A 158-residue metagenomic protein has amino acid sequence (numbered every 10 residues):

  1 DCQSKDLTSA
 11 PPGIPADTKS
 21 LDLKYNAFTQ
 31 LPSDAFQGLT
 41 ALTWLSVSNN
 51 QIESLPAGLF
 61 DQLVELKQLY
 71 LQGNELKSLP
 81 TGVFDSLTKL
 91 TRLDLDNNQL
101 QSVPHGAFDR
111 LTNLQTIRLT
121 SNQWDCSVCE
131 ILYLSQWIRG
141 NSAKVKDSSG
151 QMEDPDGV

Functional and structural regions predicted by a protein language model:
D1, K19-L23, L42-V47, L66-L71 (+2 more regions): Conserved hydrophobic beta-strand positions in leucine-rich repeat
D1-W44: LRR N-terminal entry segment and analogous cap-like coil->beta motifs
K5, N26, N50, L71-N74 (+2 more regions): Consensus "Asn ladder" position of solenoid repeat domains
T8, T29, I52-E53, L76-K77 (+2 more regions): Leucine-rich repeat
S9-G13, L31-Q37, A57-D61, L79-D85 (+2 more regions): Recurring C-terminal helix/loop segment of individual leucine-rich repeat
I14-D17, Q37-L42, D61-L66, D85-L90 (+4 more regions): Leucine-rich repeat
T91, L95-C126: Repeat-solenoid scaffold signature
T116, S121-V158: Membrane-proximal C-terminal cap and juxtamembrane stalk of leucine-rich repeat ectodomains
